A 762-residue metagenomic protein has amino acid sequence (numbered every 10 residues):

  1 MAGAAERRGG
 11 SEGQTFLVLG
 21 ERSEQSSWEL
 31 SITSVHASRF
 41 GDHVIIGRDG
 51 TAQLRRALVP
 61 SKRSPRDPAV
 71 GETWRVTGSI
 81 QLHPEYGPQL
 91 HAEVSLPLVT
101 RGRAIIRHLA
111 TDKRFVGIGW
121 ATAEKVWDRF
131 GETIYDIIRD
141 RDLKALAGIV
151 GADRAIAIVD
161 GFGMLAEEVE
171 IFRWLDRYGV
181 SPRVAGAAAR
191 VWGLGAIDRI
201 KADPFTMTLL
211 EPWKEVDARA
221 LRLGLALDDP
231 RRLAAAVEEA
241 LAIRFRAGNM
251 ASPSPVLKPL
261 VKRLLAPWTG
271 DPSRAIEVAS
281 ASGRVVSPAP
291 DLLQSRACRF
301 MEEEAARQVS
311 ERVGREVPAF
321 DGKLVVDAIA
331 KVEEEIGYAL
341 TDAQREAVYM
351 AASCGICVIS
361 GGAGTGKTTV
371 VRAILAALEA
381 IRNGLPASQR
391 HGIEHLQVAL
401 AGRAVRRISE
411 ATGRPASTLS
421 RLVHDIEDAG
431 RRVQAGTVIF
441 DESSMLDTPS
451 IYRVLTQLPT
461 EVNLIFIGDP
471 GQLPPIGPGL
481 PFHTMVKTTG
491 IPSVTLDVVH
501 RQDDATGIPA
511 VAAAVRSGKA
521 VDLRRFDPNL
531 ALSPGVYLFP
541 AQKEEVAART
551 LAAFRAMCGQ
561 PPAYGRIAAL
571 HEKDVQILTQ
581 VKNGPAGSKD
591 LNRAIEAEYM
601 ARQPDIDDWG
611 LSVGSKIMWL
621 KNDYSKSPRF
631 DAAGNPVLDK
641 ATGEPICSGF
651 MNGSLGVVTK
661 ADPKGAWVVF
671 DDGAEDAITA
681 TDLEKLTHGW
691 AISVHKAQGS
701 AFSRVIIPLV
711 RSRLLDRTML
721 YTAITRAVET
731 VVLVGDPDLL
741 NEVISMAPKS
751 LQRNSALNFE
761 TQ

Functional and structural regions predicted by a protein language model:
G13-R22, L30-S34, P68-L82: OB-fold and OB-like beta-barrel modules that bind single-stranded nucleic acids
S26-G47, P663-V668: Short aromatic-glycine-enriched beta-strand elements
F40-P68: Beta-strand/loop nucleic-acid-binding surfaces
A69-T77, P84-D291, V486: Accessory alpha-helical DNA-binding modules that contact the DNA backbone or grooves
D136, A251, R345-V348, S353-N529: ASCE P-loop NTPase helicase motor core
D228-A234, E238, A242-R246, G283-E346: Pre-P-loop entry segment of helicase/translocase ATPase cores
E304, S388, G471-G649, T659: Conserved helicase motor core of P-loop NTPases
K640-S648, N652-Q762: C-terminal accessory regions
